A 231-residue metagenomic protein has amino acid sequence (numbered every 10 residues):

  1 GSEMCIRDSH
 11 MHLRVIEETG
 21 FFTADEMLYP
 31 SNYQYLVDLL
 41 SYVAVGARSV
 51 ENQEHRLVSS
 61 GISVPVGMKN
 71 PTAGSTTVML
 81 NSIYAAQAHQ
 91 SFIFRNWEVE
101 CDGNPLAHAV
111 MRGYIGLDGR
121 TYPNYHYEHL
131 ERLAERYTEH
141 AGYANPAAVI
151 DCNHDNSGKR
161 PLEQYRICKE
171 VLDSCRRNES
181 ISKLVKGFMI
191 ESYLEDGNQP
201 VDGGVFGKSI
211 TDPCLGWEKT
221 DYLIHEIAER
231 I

Functional and structural regions predicted by a protein language model:
G1-I6: Short, small-residue-biased leader/transition segments that mark boundaries at the very start of proteins
R7-L36, R48-Q53, S59-V64, I210-P213: A domain-level signal for the structural core that forms small-molecule/cofactor-binding pockets and catalytic centers
G20-A24, P65-G67, L106-V110, A147-V149 (+1 more regions): Structural preference for beta-strand elements that scaffold enzyme active sites
E26-P30, P71-A73, R112-G116, N153-S157 (+1 more regions): Active-site beta-loop-alpha junctions enriched in small/polar residues
S41-T138: Internal active-site segments that recognize and position negatively charged phosphoryl groups and nucleotide moieties
H129-T138, R166-S180: A short, acidic, amphipathic alpha-helical segment used as a generic capping/interface helix at domain edges
I150, G216: Conserved, mostly hydrophobic/aromatic
N156-C168, N198-G204: Short glycine/threonine-rich loop-to-helix capping motif typified by GTGT followed within a few residues by an Asp-Pro
